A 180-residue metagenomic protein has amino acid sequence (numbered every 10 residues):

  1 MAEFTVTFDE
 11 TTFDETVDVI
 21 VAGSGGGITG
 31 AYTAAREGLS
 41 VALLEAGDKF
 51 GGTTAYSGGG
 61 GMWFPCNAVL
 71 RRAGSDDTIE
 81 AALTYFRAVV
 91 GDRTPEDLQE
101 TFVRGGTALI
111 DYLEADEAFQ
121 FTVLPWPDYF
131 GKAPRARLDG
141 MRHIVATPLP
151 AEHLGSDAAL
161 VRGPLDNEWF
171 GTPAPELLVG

Functional and structural regions predicted by a protein language model:
M1-V19, R36: Extreme N-terminal leader/targeting segments of oxidoreductases
V17-L43: N-terminal Rossmann-like FAD-binding beta1-loop-alpha1 element of flavoenzymes
G26-T29, A81, Y85, D97 (+2 more regions): Extracytoplasmic/secreted proteins, especially bacterial periplasmic and envelope-associated proteins
T33, A46, G91-T101, A118-D128: Surface-exposed patches in mature extracellular/periplasmic domains of secreted proteins
A35-S57: Glycine-rich FAD pyrophosphate-binding loop
G58-F64, G140: Short, hinge-like loop/turn segments at secondary-structure boundaries
M62-T101, V161-P164: Glycine-rich active-site loop/strand segments that organize a redox cofactor
V103-G180: Conserved redox-cofactor binding core of oxidoreductases
